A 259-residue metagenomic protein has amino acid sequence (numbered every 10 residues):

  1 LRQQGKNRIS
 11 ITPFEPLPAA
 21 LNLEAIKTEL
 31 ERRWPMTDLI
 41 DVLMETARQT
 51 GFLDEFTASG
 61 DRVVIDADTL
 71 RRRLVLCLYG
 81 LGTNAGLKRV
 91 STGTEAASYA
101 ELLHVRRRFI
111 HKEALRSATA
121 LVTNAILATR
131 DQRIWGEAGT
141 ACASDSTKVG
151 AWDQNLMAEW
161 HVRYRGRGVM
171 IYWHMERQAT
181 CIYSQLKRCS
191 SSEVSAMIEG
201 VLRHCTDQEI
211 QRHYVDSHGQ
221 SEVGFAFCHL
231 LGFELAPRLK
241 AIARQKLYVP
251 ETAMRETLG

Functional and structural regions predicted by a protein language model:
L1-G93: Structured, charged N-terminal subsegments at the starts of enzyme catalytic cores and at intra-chain domain/subunit
V64, T92-R106: Short, basic interhelical loop/turn and adjoining N-cap of the next helix at nucleic-acid- or acidic-partner-contacting
V90, C142-T147, M197, H213-H218: Short, conserved catalytic/metal-binding motifs centered on acidic residues
E95, E199-D207, V223-R238: Short, surface-exposed basic-aromatic patches at helix termini and helix-loop junctions that form
E101-L103, A114-L115, D153-N155, S221-L230 (+1 more regions): A short acidic (Asp/Glu
A114-I171: Active-site-proximal, Lys/Arg-enriched surface segment that forms a nucleic-acid-binding/basic interface patch
V162-R203: Electropositive, glycine- and tryptophan-enriched low-complexity nucleic-acid-binding patches
H213-V223, A241-K246: Acidic, metal-coordinating catalytic cores used for nucleic-acid/nucleotide bond scission and strand-transfer chemistry
